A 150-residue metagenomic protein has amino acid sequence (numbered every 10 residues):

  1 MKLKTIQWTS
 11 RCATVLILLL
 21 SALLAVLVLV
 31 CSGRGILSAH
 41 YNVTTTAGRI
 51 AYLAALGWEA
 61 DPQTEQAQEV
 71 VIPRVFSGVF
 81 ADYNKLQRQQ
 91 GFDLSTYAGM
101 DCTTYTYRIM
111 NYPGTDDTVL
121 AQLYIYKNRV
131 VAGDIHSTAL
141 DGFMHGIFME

Functional and structural regions predicted by a protein language model:
M1-T9: N-terminal Lys/Arg-rich, disordered targeting/topogenic segments
K2-L3, V30-R34: N-terminal membrane-anchoring alpha-helices
T9, A13-L16, M110: Short, structured surface segments that line ligand/substrate-binding pockets
T14-S32: Hydrophobic membrane-insertion alpha-helices, especially the h-region of bacterial N-terminal signal peptides
S32-G48: Ser/Thr/Pro/Gly-rich low-complexity linker/stalk segments immediately outside membranes or between
T44, G48-A51, A55, G78: Extracytoplasmic/secreted proteins, especially bacterial periplasmic and envelope-associated proteins
A55-D116: Mature extracytoplasmic domains of secretory-pathway proteins
A98-E150: Extracytoplasmic electrostatic interaction patches
